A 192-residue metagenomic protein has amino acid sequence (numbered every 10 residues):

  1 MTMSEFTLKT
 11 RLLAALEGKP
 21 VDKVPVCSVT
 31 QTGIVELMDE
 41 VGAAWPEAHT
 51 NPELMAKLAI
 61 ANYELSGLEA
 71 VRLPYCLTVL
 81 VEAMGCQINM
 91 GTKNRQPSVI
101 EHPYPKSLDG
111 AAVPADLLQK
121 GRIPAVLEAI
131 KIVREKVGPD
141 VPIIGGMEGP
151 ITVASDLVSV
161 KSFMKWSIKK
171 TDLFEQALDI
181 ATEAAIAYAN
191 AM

Functional and structural regions predicted by a protein language model:
M1-T2, N190-M192: Short, intrinsically disordered, charge-balanced linker/junction segments flanking boundaries in proteins
M1-T2, W45, D116, M164: Short, flexible active-site loop motifs that bind/organize anionic cofactors or intermediates
T2-T92, E128, I132: N-terminal basic, low-complexity leaders that serve as flexible interaction/assembly modules and, when applicable, as
G85-A191: Active-site-proximal, glycine-rich beta->alpha crossover segments in alpha/beta enzymes that shape flexible
